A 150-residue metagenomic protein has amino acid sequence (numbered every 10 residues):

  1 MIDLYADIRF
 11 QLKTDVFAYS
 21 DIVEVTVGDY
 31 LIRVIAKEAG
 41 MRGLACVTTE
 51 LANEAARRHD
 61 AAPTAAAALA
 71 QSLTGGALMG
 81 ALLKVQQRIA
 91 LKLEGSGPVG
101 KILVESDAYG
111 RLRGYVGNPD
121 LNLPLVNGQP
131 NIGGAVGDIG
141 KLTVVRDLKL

Functional and structural regions predicted by a protein language model:
D3-A18: N-terminal amphipathic/hydrophobic targeting modules at extreme N-termini, encompassing cleavable Sec/SRP-type signal
F17-D21, V25-D147: N-terminal functional module of multi-domain proteins
L150: RNA-contacting regions in translation and RNA-metabolism proteins, encompassing KH/S1 modules where present
